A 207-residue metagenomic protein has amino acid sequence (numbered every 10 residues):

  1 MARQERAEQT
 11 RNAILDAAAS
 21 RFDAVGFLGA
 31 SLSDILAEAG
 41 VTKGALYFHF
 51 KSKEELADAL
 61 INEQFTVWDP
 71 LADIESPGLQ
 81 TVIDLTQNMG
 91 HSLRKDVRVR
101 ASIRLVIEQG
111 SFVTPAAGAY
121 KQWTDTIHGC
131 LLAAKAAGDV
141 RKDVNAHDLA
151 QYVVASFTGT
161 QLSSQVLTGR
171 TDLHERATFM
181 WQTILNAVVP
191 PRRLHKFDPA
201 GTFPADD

Functional and structural regions predicted by a protein language model:
M1-V25, G29-V41, E54-D58, P70: Basic, helix-initiating cap at the start of DNA-binding domains
L28, V140-R141: Conserved hydrophobic residue
G44: Key DNA-contact positions within bacterial/archaeal DNA-binding proteins
Y47-F50, E54: A short His-aromatic
A59, D69-V99, A146, A150: Hydrophobic alpha-helical connector segments
Q80, D84, H91-S92, D125 (+2 more regions): C-terminal peripheral helix-coil segments that are non-catalytic and often amphipathic
S92-T114, H128, L162, K196-F197: Amphipathic alpha-helical segments used for helix-helix packing
G110-D139, H147-Q151: Amphipathic alpha-helical packing segments from all-alpha helical-bundle domains
